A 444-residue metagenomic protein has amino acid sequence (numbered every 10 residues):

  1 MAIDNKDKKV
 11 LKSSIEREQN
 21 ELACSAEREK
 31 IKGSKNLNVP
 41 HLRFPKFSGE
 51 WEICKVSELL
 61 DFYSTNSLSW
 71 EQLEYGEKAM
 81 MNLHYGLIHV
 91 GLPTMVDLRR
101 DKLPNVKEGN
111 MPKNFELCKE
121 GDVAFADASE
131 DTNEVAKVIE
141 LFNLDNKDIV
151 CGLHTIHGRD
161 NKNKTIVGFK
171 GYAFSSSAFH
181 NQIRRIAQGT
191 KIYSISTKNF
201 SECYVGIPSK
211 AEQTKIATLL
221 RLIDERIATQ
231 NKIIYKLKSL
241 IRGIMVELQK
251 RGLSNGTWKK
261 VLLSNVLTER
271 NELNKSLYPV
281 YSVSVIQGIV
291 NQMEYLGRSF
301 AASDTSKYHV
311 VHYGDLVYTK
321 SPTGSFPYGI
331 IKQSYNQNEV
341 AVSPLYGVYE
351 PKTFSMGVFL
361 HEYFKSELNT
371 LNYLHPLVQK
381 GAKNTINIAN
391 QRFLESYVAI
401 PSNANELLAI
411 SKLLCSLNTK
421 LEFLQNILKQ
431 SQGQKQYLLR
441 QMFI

Functional and structural regions predicted by a protein language model:
M1-E21, E58-V205, S264-P401: DNA target-recognition domains and sequence-specific DNA-contacting regions of bacterial/archaeal
A2-L11, E18-G49, E225, T229-K260 (+1 more regions): Short amphipathic coiled-coil heptad-repeat segments
V39-S67, E202, K210, R251-N274: Non-catalytic DNA-recognition/assembly elements of restriction-modification systems
G49, Q188, S209-K210, N403: Loop/turn elements at beta-strand to alpha-helix junctions within RNA-recognition modules
S129, L219-R221, E225, P322 (+1 more regions): Short, surface-exposed secondary-structure boundary micro-motifs
A211, R221-N231, N418, E422-Q425: Signal-transmission coiled-coil "S-helix"-like helices that couple sensory/receiver modules to catalytic effector
